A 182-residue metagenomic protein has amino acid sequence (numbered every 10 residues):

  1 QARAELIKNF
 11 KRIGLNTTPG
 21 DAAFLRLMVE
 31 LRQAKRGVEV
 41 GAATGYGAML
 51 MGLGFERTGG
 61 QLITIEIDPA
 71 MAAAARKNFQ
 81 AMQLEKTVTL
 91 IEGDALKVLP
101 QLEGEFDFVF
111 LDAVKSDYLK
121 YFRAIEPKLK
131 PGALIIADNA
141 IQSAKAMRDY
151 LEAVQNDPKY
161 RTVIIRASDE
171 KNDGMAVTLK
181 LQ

Functional and structural regions predicted by a protein language model:
K8-A23, E30: Conserved SAM-binding loop and adjacent beta-strand
A34-A43: Conserved class I S-adenosyl-L-methionine
A48-G52: Conserved SAM-dependent methyltransferase scaffold
F55-E56, L84, L129-P131: Helix-to-beta-strand junctions that scaffold the AdoMet/dcAdoMet cofactor pocket in Class I SAM-dependent enzymes
G60-E66: Conserved SAM-binding motif I beta-strand of class I
D68-E105, S116: S-adenosyl-L-methionine
G104-L111, A133-L134: Short SAM/SAH-binding signature in class I
D117-Q182: C-terminal substrate-binding/active-site "lid" region of AdoMet-derived donor-dependent transferases
